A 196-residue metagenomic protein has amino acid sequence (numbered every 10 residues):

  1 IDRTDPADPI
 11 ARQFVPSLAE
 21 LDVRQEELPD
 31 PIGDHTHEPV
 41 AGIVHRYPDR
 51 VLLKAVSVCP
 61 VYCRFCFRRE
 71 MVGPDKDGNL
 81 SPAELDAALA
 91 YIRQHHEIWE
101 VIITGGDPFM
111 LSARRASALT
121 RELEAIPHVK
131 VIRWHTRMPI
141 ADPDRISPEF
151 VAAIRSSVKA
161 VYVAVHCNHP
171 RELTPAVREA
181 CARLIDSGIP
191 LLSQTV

Functional and structural regions predicted by a protein language model:
I1-R46: Flexible, acidic/Gly-rich N-terminal and inter-domain linker regions that tether and position cofactor-handling modules
T36-R68: N-terminal pre-triad scaffold of radical SAM enzymes
L53-K54, C66, E100-I103, D107-F109: Conserved catalytic-core segments centered on acid/base and nucleophilic motifs
S57, F67-E70, G105, T136 (+2 more regions): Short, structured patches in soluble enzyme cores that scaffold and shape functional sites
F65-G78: Iron-sulfur (Fe-S) cluster-binding segments and ferredoxin-like electron-carrier domains, especially [2Fe-2S]
P74-D77, G105-G106, W134: Surface-exposed cleft-lining segments at the edges of enzyme active sites
K76-D86: Short cysteine/histidine-rich metal-coordination sites, predominantly Zn2+-binding motifs
L85-E100, F109-V196: Conserved AdoMet/S-adenosylmethionine-binding subsite of the radical SAM
